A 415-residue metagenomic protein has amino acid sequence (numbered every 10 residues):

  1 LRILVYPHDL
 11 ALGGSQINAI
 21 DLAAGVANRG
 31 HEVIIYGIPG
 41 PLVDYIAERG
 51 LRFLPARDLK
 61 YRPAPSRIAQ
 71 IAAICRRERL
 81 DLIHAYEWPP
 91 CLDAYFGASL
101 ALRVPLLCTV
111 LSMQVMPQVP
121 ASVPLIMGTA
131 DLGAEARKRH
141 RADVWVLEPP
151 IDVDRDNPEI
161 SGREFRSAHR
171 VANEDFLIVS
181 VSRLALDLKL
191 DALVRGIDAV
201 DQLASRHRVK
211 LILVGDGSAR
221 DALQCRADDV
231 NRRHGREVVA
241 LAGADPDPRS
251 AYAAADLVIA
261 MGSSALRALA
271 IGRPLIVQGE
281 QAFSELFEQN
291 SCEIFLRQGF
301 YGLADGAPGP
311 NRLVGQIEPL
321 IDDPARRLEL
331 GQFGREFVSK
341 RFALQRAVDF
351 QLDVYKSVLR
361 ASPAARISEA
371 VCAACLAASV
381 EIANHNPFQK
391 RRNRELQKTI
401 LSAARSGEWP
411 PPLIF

Functional and structural regions predicted by a protein language model:
Y6-G13, A19, A24-P65, G217-A222: N-terminal strand-loop element at the rim of the active site of nucleotide-sugar-dependent glycosyltransferases
R62-S66, I151-A168, E174, D187-L190 (+1 more regions): Acidic anion/phosphate-binding donor-loop and adjacent secondary structure in glycosyltransferase catalytic cores
A85-C91, V110: Short His-centered aromatic/hydrophobic patch
V115, S122-I160: Donor nucleotide-sugar binding/catalytic pocket of nucleotide-sugar-dependent glycosyltransferases
G162, A168, N173-C225: Conserved catalytic-core segment of nucleotide-activated headgroup transferases in glycan assembly
Q224-A244: Nucleotide-activated donor-binding/catalytic signature segment of Leloir-type glycosyltransferases, i.e., the conserved
E280-P319, P324-E329: Change "using UDP/GDP/dTDP sugars" to "using nucleotide sugars
P319, R326-R341, D353: A short, well-ordered alpha-helix in the C-terminal region of glycosyltransferases
